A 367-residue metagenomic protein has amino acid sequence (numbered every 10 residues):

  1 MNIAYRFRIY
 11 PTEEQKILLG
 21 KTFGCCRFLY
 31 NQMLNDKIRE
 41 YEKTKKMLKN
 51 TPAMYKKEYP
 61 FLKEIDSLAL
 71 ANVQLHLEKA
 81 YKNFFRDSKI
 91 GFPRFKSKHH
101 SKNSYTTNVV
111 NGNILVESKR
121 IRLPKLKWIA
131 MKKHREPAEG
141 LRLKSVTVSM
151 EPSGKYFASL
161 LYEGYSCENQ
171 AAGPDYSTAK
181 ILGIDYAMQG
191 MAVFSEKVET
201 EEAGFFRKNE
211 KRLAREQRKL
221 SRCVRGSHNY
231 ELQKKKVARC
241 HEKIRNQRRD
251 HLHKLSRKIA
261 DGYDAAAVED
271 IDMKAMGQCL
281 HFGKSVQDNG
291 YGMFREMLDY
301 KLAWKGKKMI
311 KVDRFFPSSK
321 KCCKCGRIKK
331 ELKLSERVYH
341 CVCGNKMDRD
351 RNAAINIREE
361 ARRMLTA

Functional and structural regions predicted by a protein language model:
M1-A367: Nucleic-acid substrate recognition interfaces
